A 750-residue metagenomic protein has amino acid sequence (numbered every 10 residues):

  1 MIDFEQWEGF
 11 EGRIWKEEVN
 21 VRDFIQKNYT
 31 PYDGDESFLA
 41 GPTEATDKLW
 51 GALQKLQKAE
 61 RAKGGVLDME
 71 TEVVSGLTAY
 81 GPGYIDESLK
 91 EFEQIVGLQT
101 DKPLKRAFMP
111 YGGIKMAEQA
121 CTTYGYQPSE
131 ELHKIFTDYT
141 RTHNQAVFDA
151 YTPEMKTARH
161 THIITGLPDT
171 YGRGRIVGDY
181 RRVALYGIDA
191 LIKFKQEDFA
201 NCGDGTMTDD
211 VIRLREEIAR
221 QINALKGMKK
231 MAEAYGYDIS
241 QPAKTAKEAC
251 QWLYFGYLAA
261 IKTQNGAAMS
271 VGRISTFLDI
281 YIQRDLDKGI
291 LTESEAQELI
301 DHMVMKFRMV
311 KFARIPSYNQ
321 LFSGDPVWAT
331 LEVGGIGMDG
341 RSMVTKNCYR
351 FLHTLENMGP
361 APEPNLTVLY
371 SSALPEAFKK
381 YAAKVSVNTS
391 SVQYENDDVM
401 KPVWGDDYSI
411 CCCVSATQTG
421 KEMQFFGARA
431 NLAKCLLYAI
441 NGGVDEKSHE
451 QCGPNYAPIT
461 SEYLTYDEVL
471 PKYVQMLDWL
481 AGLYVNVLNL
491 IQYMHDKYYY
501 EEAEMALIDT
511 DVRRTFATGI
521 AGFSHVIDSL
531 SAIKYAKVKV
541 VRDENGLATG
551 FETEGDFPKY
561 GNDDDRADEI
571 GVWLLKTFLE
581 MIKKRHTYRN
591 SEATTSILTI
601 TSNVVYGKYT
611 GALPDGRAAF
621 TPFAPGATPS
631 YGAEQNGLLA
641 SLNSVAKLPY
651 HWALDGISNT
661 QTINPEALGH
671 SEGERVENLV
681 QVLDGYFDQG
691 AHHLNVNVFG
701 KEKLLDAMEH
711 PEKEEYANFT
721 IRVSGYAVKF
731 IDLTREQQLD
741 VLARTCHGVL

Functional and structural regions predicted by a protein language model:
I2-L750: Conserved catalytic cores of very large enzyme subunits
